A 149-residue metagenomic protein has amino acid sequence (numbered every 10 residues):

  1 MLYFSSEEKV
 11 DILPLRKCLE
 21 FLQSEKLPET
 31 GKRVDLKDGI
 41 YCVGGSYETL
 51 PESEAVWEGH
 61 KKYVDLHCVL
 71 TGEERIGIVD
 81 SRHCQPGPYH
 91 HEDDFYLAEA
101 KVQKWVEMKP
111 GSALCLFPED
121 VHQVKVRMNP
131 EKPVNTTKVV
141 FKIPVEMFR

Functional and structural regions predicted by a protein language model:
M1-S46, P51-G59: A short, N-terminal "cap"/entry segment at the start of jelly-roll beta-barrel domains of the cupin/DSBH fold
K37, G59-Y63, V69-T71, K109 (+1 more regions): Short connector loops at helix/strand junctions that flank enzyme active sites, especially segments positioning acidic
S46, P118-D120, V126, F141-V145: Short, structured patches in soluble enzyme cores that scaffold and shape functional sites
K62, A98-Q103: Short alpha-helix capping/helix-loop boundary micro-motifs
K62-V64, C68-I76, R82-C84, H91-F95: Glycine- and acidic-residue-biased ligand/ion/polar-headgroup-sensing regions
L66, Q103-V106, P130: Short, surface-exposed secondary-structure edge patches
E107-R127: Conserved metal-binding segment of the jelly-roll/cupin
A113-C115, K132-R149: A short hydrophobic beta-strand segment most commonly corresponding to one strand of the jelly-roll/cupin
